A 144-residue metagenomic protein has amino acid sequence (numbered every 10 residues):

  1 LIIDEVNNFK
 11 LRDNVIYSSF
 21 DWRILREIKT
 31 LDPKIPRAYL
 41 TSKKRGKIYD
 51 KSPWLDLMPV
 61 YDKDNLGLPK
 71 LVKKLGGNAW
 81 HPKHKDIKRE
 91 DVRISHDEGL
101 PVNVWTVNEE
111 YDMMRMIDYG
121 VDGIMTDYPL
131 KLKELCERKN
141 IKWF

Functional and structural regions predicted by a protein language model:
L1-F144: Short loop-to-alpha-helix "cap/lid" segments that border enzyme active sites across diverse enzyme classes
